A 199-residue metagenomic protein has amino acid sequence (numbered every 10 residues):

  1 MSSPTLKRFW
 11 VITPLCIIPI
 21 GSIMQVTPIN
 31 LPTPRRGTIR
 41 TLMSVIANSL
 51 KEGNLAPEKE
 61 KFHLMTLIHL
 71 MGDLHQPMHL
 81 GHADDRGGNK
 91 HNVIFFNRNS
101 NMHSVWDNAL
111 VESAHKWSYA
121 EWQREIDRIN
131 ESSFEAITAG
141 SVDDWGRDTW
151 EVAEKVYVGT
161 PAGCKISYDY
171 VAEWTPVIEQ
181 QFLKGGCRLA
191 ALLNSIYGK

Functional and structural regions predicted by a protein language model:
M1-I68, H82-K199: N-terminal, motif-rich segments that launch catalysis or mediate targeting to/interaction with membranes, typified by
M71-G81: Secretory-pathway/luminal and periplasmic proteins that interact with or process carbohydrate-rich
